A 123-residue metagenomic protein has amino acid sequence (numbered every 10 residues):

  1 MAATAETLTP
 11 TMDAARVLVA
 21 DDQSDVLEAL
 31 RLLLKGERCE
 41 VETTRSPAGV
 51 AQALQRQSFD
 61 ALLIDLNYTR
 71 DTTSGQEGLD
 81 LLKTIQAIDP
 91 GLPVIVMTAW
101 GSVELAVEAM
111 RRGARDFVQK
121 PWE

Functional and structural regions predicted by a protein language model:
A2-P10, R16-L18, E42-A61: Acidic, metal-coordinating helix/loop segments flanking the phosphotransfer/catalytic sites of two-component signaling
D21: Conserved acidic carboxylate
S24-T43, A48: Two-component/phosphorelay signaling modules centered on CheY-like receiver
A51-Q52, N67, D71-G91, E108: Short amphipathic alpha-helix used as the core "switch/output" element in two-component signaling
I88, W100-G101, R112: Short, conserved "switch-loop" micro-motifs in signal-transduction and mechanochemical regulators
K120: A Lys-centered signature of the CheY-like receiver
